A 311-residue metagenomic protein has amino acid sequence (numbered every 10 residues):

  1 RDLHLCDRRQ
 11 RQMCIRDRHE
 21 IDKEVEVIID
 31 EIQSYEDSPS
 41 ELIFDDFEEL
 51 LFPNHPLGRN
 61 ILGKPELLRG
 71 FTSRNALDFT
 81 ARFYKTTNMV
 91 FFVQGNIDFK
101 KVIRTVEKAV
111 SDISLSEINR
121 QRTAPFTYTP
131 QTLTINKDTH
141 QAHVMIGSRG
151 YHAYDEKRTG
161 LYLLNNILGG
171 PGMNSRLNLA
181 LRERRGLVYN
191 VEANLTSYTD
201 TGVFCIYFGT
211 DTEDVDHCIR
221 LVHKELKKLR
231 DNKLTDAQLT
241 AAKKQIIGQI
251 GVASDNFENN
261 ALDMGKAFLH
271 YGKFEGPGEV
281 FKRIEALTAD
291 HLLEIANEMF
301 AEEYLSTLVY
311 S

Functional and structural regions predicted by a protein language model:
R1-I15: Single conserved hydrophobic/aromatic residue that forms the stacking wall/gate of nucleotide- or nucleobase-binding
Q12, R16-V27, P171, E192 (+1 more regions): M16/insulysin-pitrilysin zinc metalloprotease superfamily fold
I29-I43, T139, E183-V188, L229-G278: Short acidic/His-enriched helical or mixed secondary-structure segments at domain edges of catalytic enzymes and some
S34-T87, K108, D112-D155, N166-D216 (+3 more regions): Non-catalytic beta-strand/loop surface segments
V90-V93, K243, I247-S311: C-terminal regions of mature proteins
F91, V102-E107, V222-L226: PAPS/PAP-binding and catalytic site of the sulfotransferase fold
G95-K100, D211-V215: Helix N-cap motif at beta-to-alpha junctions
